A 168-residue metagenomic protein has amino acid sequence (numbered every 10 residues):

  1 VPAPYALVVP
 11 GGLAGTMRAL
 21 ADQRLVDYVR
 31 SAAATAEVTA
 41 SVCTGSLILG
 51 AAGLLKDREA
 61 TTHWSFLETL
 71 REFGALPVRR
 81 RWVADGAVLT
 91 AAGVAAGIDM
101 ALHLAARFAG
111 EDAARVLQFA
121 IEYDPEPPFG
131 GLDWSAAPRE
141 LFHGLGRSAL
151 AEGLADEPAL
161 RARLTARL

Functional and structural regions predicted by a protein language model:
V1-L168: Active-site-adjacent pocket-lining segments in enzyme domains
